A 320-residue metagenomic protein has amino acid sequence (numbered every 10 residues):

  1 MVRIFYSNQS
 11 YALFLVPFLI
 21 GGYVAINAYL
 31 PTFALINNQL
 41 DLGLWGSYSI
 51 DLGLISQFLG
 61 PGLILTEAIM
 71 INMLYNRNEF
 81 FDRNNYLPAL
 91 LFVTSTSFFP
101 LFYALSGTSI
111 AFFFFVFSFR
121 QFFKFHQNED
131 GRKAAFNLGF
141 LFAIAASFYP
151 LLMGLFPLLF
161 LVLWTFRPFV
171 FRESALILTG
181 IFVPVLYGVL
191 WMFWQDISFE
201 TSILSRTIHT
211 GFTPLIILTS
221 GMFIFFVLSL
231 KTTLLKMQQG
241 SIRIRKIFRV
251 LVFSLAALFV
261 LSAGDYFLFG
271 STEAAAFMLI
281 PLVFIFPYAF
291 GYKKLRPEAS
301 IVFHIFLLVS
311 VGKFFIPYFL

Functional and structural regions predicted by a protein language model:
I36-D51, S198-I217, L228-T233: Juxtamembrane membrane-water interface segments that cap and precede transmembrane helices
G62-N78: Transmembrane-helix motifs of polytopic, lipid-linked glycan transferases
Y75-T94: Transmembrane-helix signature of polytopic, membrane-embedded enzymes that assemble or transfer cell-envelope glycans
L90-S109: Aromatic- and kink-enriched transmembrane "portal" helix at the membrane-lumen/periplasm boundary that abuts
S118-K133: Membrane-interface transmembrane helices that cradle and orient dolichyl/undecaprenyl
A134-P150, S262: Membrane-interface alpha helices of multi-pass inner-membrane proteins
L155-T179: Perimembrane helix-loop-helix junctions
G270-A289: Hydrophobic/aromatic-rich transmembrane helices and adjacent perimembrane loops
